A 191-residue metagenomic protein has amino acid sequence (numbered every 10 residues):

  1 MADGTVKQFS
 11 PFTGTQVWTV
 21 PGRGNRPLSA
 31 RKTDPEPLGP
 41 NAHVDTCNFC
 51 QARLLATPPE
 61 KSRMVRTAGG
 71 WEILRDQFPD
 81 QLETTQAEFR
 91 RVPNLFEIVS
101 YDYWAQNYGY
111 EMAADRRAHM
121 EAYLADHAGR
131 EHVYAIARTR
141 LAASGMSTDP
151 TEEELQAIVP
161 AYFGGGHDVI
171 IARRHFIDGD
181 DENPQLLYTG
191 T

Functional and structural regions predicted by a protein language model:
M1-T191: HIT superfamily nucleotide-processing domains
